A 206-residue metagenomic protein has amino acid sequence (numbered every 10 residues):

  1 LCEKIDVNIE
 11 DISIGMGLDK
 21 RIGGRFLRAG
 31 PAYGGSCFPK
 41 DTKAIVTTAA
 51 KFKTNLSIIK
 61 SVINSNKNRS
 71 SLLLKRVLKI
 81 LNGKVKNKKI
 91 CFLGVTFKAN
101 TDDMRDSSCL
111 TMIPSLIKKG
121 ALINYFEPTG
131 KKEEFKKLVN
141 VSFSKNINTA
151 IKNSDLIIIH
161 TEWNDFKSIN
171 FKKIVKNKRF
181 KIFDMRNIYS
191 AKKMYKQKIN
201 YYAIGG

Functional and structural regions predicted by a protein language model:
L1-G206: Structural/interface elements that position substrates and couple domains in central-metabolism enzymes
